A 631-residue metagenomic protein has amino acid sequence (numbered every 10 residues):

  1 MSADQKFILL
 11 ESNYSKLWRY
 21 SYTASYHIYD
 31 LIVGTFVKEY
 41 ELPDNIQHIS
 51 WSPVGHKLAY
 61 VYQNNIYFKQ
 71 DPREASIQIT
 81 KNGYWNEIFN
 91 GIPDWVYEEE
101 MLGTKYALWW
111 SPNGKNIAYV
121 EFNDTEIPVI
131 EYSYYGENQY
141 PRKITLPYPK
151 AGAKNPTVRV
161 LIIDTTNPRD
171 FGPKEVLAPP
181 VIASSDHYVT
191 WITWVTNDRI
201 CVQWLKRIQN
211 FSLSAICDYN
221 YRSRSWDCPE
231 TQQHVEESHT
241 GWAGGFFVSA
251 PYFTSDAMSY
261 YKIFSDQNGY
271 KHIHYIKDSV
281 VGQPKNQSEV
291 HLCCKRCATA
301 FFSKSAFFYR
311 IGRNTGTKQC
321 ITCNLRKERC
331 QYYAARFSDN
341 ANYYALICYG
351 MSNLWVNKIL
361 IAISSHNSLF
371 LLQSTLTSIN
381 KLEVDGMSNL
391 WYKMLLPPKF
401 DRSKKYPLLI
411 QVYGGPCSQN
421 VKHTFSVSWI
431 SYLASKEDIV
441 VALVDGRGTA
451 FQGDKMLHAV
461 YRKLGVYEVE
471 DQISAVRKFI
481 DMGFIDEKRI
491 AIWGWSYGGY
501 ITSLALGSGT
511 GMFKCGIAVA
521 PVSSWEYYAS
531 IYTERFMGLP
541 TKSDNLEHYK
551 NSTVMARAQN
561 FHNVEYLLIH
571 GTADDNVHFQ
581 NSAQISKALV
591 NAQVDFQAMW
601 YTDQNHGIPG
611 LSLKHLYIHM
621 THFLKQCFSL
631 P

Functional and structural regions predicted by a protein language model:
M1-W355, V421-K422, T602: Beta-propeller folds
P128-V129, V189-W191, L205, N314 (+1 more regions): Serine-hydrolase catalytic core recognition
